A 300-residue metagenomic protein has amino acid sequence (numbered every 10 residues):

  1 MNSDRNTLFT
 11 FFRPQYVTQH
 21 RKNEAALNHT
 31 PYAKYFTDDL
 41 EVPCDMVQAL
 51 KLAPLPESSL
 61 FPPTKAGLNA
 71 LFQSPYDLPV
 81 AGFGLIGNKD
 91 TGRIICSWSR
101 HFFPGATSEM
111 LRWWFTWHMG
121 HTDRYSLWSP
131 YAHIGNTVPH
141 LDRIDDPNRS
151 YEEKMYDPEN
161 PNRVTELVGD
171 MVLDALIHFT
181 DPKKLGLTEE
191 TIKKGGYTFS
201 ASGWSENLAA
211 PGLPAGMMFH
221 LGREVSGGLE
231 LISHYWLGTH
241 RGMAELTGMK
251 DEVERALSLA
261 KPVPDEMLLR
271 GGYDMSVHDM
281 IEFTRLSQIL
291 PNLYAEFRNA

Functional and structural regions predicted by a protein language model:
N2-T91, L208, E224-A300: Terminal "cap-and-tail" regions of soluble proteins that handle hydrophobic small molecules
N88-M110: Terminal, regulation- and interaction-focused segments at domain boundaries
R100-H101, L187-E189, M217-E224, H234-W236: Hydrophobic/aromatic beta-strand elements that line small-molecule binding cavities or substrate pockets in beta-rich
P104-W128: Amphipathic alpha-helical segments
T107, W117, G195, S200-S202 (+1 more regions): Internal, well-ordered interaction modules that form the hydrophobic cores of assembly/scaffold domains in eukaryotic
R124-N136, A300: Short, glycine/acidic-rich hinge or "gate" loops at secondary-structure transitions that mediate conformational
H133-L213: Glycine-rich portal/gate segments that line the openings of hydrophobic small-molecule binding cavities
